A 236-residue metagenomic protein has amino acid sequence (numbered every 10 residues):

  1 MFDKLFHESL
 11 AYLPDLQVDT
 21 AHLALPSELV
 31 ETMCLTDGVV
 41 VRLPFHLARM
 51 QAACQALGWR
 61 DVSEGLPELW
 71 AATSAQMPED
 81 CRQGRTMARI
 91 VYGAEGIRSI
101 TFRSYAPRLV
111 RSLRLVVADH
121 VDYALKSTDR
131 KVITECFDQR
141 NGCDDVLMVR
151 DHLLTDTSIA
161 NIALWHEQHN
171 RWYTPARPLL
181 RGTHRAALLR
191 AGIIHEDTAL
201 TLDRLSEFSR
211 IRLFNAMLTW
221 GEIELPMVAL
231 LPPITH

Functional and structural regions predicted by a protein language model:
M1-L153, E167, P178-H236: Conserved alpha/beta cores of soluble small-molecule-handling proteins
D156, I162-Y173: Glycine- and Gly-Pro-enriched alpha-helical subdomains that act as flexible, kink-prone "lid/hinge" or packing modules
A160-N161, R181: Glycine-rich active-site loops that engage anionic ligands at enzyme catalytic sites
